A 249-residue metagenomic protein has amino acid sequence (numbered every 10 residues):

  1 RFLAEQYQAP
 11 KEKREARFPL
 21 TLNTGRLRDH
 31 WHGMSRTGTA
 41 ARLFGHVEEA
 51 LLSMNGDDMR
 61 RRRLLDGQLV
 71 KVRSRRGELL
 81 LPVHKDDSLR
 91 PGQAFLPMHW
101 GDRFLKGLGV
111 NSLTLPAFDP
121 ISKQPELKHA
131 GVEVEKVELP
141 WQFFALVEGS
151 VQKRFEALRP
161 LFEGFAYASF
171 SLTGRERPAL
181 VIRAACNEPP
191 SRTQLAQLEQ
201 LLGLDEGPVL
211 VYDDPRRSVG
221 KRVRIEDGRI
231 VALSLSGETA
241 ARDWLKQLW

Functional and structural regions predicted by a protein language model:
R1-T39: Long, low-complexity segments enriched in small/aliphatic residues
F2, L81-V83, L233: Short capping micro-motif at the N-terminus of alpha-helices
L3, L195-E199, R242, K246: Generic detector of well-ordered alpha-helical segments enriched in charged/polar residues, highlighting helical
L3-Y7, N23-R26, H99, V137 (+2 more regions): Structured loops at beta-to-helix junctions and adjacent beta-edge loops in soluble globular domains
A9-E12, I121-K123, K221: A generic local secondary-structure boundary/capping motif
R17, G33, T37-S53, D57-D205 (+2 more regions): Long, contiguous, secondary-structure-rich segments that constitute the structural scaffold of globular domains
G25-L27, D57, R75, L235: Histidine- and/or cysteine-centered catalytic micro-motif in compact active-site loops
Y212-W249: Flexible, glycine-rich terminal cap/loop adjacent to redox cofactors in electron-transfer oxidoreductases
